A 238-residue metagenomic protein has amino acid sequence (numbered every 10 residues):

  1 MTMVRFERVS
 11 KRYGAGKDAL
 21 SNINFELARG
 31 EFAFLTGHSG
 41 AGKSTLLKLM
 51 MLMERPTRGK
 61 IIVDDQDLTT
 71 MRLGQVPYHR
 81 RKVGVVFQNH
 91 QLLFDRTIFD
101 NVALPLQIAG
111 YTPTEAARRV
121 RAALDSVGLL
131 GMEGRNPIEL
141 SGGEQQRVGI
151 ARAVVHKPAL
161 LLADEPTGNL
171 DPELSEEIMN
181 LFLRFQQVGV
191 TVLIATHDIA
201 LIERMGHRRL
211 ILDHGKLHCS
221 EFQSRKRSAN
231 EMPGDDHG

Functional and structural regions predicted by a protein language model:
G14, L68-G84, Q187: ABC ATPase NBD coupling module
M51: Helix-to-loop junction immediately C-terminal to a conserved catalytic motif
G59-D67: Conserved ABC transporter NBD signature motif
R96-A103: Short coil-to-helix segment of the ABC ATPase nucleotide-binding domain corresponding to the Q-loop/switch region
N136-L140, E144-Q146: Conserved ABC ATPase signature
V155-A159: A short, proline-enriched helix->beta-strand linker immediately N-terminal to the Walker B motif in ABC-type P-loop
L161-D164: Catalytic Walker B motif of ABC-type/P-loop ATPase nucleotide-binding domains
